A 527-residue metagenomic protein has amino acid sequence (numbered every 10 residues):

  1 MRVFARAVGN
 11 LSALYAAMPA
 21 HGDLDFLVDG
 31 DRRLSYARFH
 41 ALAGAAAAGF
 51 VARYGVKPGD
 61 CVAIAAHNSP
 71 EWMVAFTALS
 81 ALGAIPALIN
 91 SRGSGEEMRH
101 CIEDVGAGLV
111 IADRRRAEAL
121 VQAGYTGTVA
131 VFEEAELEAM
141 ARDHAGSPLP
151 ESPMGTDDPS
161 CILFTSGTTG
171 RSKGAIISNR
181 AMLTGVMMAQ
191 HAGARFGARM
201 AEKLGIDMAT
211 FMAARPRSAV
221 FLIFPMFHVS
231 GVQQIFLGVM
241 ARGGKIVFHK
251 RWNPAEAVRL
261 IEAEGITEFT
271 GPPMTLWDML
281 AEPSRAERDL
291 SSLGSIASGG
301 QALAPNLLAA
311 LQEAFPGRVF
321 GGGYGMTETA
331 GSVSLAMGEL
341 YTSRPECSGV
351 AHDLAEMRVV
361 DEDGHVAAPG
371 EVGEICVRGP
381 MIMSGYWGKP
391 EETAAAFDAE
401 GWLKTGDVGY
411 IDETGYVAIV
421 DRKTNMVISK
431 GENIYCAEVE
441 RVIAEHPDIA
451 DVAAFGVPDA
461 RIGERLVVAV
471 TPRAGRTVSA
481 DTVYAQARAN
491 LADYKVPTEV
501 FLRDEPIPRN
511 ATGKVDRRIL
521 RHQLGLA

Functional and structural regions predicted by a protein language model:
D25-K57, C61-S69, M73-T77, S94-R99: Conserved AMP-binding/adenylate-forming core of the ANL superfamily
S35-A37, S160-M200: Conserved AMP-binding A3 loop
G93, V110, F269, G379 (+5 more regions): AMP-binding/adenylate-forming catalytic core of the ANL superfamily
R115-T156, R171-S172, R180-L183: ANL superfamily adenylate-forming
G146-F164, R171, I176, M212-A219: Conserved pre-ATP/AMP-binding loop-to-beta segment of ANL
L183-I223, F227-T267, E282: Conserved AMP-binding/adenylation subdomain of ANL enzymes
A241, A263-G271, L280-S343, E356: Gly/Ser/Thr-rich phosphate-binding loop
A492-K514: AMP-binding/adenylate-forming catalytic domain of the ANL superfamily
